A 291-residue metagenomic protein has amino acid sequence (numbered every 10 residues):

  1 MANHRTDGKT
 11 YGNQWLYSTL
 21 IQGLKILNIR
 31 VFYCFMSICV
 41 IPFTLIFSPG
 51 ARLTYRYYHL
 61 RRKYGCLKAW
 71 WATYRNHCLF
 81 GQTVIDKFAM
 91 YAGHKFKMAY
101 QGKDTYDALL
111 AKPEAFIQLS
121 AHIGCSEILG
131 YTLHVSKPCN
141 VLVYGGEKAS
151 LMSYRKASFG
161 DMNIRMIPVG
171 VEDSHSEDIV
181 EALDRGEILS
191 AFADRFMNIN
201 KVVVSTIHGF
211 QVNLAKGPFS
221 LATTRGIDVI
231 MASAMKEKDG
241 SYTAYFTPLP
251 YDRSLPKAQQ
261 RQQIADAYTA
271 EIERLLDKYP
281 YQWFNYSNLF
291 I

Functional and structural regions predicted by a protein language model:
M1-S120, M152, K156: Membrane-anchoring hydrophobic helices of lipid-metabolizing enzymes
L16, G50, C125, L151 (+3 more regions): Residue-level preference for nonpolar/small residues embedded in alpha-helices
L67, A72, L79, E114-V171 (+1 more regions): Catalytic core of membrane glycerolipid acyltransferases/transacylases, capturing the structured, soluble-facing
A92-A99, I117-L119, R165-G170, H208-G209 (+1 more regions): Short, flexible loop segments at the rims of nucleotide/cofactor-binding pockets, characterized by
M98-A99, I123, K148, V169-D173 (+2 more regions): A conditional alpha-helix N-cap/helix-loop micro-motif detector
Y106-D107, G130-Y131, R155-K156, I179-V180 (+1 more regions): Short amphipathic alpha-helical segments and helix-helix/interface helices
V135-S136, N140, D173-I291: Non-catalytic C-terminal accessory region of glycerolipid acyltransferases and related lyso-lipid remodeling enzymes
